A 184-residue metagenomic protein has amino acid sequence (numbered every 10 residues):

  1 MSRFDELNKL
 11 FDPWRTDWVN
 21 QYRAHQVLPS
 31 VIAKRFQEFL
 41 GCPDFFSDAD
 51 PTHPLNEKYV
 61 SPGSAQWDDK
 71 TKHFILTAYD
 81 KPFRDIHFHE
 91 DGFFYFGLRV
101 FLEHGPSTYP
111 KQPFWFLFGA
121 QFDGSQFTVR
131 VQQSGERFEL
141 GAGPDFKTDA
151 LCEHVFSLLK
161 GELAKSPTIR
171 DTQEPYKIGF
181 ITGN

Functional and structural regions predicted by a protein language model:
M1-R3, W67-D69, F88-F93, P106-W115 (+3 more regions): Intrinsically disordered, low-complexity linear regions
M1-W67: Charge-rich, low-complexity N-terminal segments
E6-K9, I75, D85, A150: Acidic/proline-rich low-complexity IDRs
L7, Q26, I32, L40 (+5 more regions): Generic hydrophobic secondary-structure signal
F11-W14, W18, D80, R137 (+1 more regions): Generic, low-specificity signal for short hydrophobic/alpha-helical stretches with a mild N-terminal bias, encompassing
D48-G119: Amphipathic, interaction-prone secondary-structure segments
L117-N184: Glycine-rich, aromatic-bearing surface loops/beta-hairpins
